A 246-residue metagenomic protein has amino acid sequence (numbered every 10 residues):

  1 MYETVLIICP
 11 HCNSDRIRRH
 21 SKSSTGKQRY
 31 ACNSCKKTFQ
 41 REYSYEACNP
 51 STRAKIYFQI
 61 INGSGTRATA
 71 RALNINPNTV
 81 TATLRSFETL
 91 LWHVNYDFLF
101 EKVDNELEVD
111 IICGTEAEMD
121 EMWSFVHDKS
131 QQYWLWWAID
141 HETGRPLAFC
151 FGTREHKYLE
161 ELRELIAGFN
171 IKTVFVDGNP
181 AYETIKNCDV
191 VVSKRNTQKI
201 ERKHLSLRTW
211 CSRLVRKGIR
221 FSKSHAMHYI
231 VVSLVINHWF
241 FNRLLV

Functional and structural regions predicted by a protein language model:
M1-V246: Residue-level recognition of single "structural anchor" positions that define or cap local secondary structure
